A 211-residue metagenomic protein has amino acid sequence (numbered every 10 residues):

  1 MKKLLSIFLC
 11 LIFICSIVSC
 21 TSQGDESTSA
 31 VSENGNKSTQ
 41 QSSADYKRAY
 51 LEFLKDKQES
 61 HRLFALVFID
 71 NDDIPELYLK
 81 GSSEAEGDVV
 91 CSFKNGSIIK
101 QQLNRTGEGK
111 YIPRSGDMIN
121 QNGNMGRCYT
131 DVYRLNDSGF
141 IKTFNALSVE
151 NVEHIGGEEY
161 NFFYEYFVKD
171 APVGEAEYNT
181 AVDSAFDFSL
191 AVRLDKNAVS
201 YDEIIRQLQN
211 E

Functional and structural regions predicted by a protein language model:
M1-L4: Positively charged n-region of N-terminal signal peptides that target proteins for export
S16-S19: C-terminal motif of bacterial Sec signal peptides marking the signal peptidase cleavage site
G24-E26, V31, Q121-E211: Acidic, small-residue rich beta-repeat scaffolds with periodic aromatic anchors
E33-E59, G96-G109: Blade-edge motifs of beta-propeller repeat domains
S42-Y46, V89-L103, Y133-N145: Surface-exposed loop/turn elements that mediate protein-protein interactions on large endomembrane-trafficking
S60-I69, E108-M118: Beta-propeller blade termini
N71-G81, S115-Q121: Acidic/hydrophobic-patterned starts of short beta strands in beta-sheet-rich repeat architectures
E84-V90, R127-V132: Structural motif
